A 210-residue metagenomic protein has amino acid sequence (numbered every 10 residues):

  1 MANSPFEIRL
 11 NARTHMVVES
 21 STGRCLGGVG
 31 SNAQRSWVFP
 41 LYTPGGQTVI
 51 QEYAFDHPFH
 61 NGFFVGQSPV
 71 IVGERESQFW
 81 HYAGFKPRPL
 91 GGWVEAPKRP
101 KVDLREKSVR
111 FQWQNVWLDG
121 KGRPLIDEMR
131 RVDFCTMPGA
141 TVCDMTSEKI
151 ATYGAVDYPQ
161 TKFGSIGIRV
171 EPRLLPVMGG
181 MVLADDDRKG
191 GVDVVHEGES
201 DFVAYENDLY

Functional and structural regions predicted by a protein language model:
M1, V72, W93, R99-L104 (+5 more regions): Low-complexity, Gly/Pro
M1-F64, M137: Beta-strand-rich N-terminal accessory domains
M16-G23, C143-A151: Short, well-ordered beta-strand segments enriched in hydrophobic/aromatic residues
V29-N32, G120-G122, V142: Signature of extracytoplasmic/envelope-associated structural regions
F64-G139: Extended, loop-rich substrate-binding clefts of extracytoplasmic carbohydrate-active enzymes
N115-D119, V132-T136, K149-Y153, G164 (+1 more regions): Beta-strand elements of well-folded, non-transmembrane domains
F134-V142, V156-P159: Short, solvent-exposed beta-strand/turn "edge" segments of beta-rich domains on protein surfaces
A155-Y210: Active-site/ligand-binding surface loops and adjacent short beta/alpha elements that line catalytic pockets across
